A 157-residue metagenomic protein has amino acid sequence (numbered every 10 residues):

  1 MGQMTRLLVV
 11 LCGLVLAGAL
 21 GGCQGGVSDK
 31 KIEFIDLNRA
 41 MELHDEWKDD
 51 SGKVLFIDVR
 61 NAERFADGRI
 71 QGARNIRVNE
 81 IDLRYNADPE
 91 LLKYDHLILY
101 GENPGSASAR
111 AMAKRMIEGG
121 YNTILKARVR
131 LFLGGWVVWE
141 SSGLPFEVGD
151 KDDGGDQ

Functional and structural regions predicted by a protein language model:
M1-V9: Bacterial N-terminal signal peptides that target proteins for export
L11-R64, P145-Q157: Flexible, polar/low-complexity N-terminal or interdomain linker segments that lie immediately upstream of folded
S28-K31, Q71-G72, I98-P104: Second-shell loop/turn segments in exported
E42, N79-P89: Alpha-helical scaffolding within the catalytic cores of extracellular/periplasmic polymer-degrading hydrolases
N61-R64, E80-D82, N103-A107, G135-W139 (+1 more regions): Solvent-exposed loop/turn segments at secondary-structure junctions within structured extracellular/periplasmic domains
F65-Q71: Short loop/helix-cap segments at secondary-structure boundaries that form the rim of catalytic
Y85-V137: Catalytic cysteine-centered active loop of the rhodanese-like fold, especially the PTP/DSP P-loop
L125-Q157: A charged, solvent-exposed segment within the mature domains of Sec-exported extracytoplasmic proteins
